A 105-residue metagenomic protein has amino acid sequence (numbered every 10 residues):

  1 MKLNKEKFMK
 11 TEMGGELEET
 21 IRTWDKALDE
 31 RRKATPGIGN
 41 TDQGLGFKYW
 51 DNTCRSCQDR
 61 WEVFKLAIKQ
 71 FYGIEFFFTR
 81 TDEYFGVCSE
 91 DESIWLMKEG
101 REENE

Functional and structural regions predicted by a protein language model:
M1-M9, K98-E105: Short intrinsically disordered terminal tails
K2-R22: Short, charge/polar-rich alpha-helical segments
D25-G100: Acidic, low-complexity, intrinsically disordered interaction modules
